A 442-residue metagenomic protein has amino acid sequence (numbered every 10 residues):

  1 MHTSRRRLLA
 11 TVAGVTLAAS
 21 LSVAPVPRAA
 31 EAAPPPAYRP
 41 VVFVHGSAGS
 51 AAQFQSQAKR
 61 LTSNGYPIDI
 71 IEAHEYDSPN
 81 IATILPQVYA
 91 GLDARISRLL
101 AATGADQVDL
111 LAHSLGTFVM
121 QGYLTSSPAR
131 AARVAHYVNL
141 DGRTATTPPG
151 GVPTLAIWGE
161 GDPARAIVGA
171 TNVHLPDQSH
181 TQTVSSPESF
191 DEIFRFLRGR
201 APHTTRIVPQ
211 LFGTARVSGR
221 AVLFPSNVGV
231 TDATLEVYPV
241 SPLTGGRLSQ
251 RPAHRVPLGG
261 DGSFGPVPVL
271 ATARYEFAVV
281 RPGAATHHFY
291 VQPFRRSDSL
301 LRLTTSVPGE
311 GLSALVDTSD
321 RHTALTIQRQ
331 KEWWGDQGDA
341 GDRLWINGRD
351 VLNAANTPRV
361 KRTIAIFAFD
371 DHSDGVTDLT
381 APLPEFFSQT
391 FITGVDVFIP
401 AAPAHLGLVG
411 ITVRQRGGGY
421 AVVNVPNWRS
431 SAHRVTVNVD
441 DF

Functional and structural regions predicted by a protein language model:
M1-A32: Secretory targeting and sorting signals
V23-V26, A33-L111, L115-N139, P202-R206 (+2 more regions): N-terminal non-catalytic accessory region
R39, P149-P153, V168-A170: Short, proline-enriched alpha-helix->beta-strand connector loops that line the catalytic pocket of alpha/beta-hydrolase
S50, A145, G161-R165: Acidic catalytic loop of the alpha/beta-hydrolase fold
A73-D77, V173-S179: Short glycine-rich catalytic loops that host catalytic nucleophiles or stabilize transition states across multiple
A156-W158: Short beta-strand/loop motif that positions the catalytic acidic residue of the alpha/beta-hydrolase fold
T183-F194: Post-His helix in hydrolase/transferase enzymes
G213-V217: Structural beta-strand segments of beta-rich domains
